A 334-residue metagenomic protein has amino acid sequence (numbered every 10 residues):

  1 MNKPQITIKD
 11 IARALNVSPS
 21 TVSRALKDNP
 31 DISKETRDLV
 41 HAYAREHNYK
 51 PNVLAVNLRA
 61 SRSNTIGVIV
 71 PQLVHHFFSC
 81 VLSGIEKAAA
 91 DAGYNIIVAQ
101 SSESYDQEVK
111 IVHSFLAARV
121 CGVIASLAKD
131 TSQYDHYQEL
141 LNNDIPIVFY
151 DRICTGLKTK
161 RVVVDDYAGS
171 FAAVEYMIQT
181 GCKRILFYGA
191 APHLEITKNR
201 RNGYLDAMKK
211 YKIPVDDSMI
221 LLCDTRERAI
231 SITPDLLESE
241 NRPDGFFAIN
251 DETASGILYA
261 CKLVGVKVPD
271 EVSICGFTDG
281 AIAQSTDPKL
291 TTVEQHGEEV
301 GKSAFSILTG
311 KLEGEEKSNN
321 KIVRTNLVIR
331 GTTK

Functional and structural regions predicted by a protein language model:
M1-K3, T7, S61-E175, Q179 (+1 more regions): Alpha-helical recognition/docking segments in bacterial nutrient-uptake and carbohydrate-utilization systems
M1-N64, K334: N-terminal helix-turn-helix DNA-binding module of bacterial transcription factors
S18, C121, C182-R184, D244: Short acidic/polar active-site loop segments enriched in Thr and Asp
P71-C80, V98-Q107, K129, R152 (+7 more regions): Hinge/beta->alpha junction and helix N-cap segments in small-molecule ligand-binding domains
D91-A92, N143, M208-V215, E238-R242 (+1 more regions): Short helix-capping segments at alpha-helix termini
R184, V215-M219, V268-S273: Short acidic capping loops at alpha-helix termini that bridge into adjacent secondary structure
P234-K334: Flexible loop/turn connectors
